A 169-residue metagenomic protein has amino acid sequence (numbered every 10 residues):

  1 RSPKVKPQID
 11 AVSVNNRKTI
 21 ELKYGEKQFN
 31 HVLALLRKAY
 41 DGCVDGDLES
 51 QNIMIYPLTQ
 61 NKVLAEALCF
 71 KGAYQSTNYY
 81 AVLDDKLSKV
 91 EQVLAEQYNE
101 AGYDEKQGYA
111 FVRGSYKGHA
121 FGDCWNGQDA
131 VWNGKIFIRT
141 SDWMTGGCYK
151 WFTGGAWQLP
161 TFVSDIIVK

Functional and structural regions predicted by a protein language model:
R1-Q60, V163, I167-V168: Terminal domain-start segments
G42-V44, L68-F70, I138, G147-Y149: Sequence contexts marking disulfide-bonded cysteines in secreted/extracellular proteins
N52-I55, Y79-Y80, G127-A130: Hydrophobic/aromatic beta-strand elements that line small-molecule binding cavities or substrate pockets in beta-rich
L58-L68, K106-S115: Acidic/hydrophobic-patterned starts of short beta strands in beta-sheet-rich repeat architectures
Q60, S76, W125: Short, well-structured alpha-helical interface segments that form or flank functional binding sites
V63, N78-Y79, Q128, K135: Residue-level detector of short, conserved catalytic/binding motifs and their immediate flanks
E66, F70-E96: Mid-length scaffold segments of soluble, non-membrane domains
V90-K169: Short aromatic loop motif centered on NTY/YTY
